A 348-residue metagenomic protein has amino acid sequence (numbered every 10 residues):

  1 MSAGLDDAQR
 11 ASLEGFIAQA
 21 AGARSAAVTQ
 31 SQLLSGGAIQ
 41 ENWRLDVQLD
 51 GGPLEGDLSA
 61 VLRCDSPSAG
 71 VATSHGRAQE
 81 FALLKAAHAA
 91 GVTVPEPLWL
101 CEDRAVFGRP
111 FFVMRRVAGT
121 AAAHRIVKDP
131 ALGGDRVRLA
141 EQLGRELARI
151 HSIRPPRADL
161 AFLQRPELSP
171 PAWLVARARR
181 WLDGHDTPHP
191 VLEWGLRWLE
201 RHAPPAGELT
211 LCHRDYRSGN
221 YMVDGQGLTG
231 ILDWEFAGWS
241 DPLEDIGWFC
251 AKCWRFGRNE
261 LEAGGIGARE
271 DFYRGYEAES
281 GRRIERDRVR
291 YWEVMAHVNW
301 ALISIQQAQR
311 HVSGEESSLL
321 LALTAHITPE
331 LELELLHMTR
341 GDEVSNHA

Functional and structural regions predicted by a protein language model:
M1-R24: Juxta-kinase regulatory segment immediately upstream of eukaryotic protein kinase catalytic domains
Q32-W198, H202-E208: ATP-binding pocket architecture of kinase catalytic cores
R165, R283-M295: All-alpha amphipathic helical-bundle segments outside canonical DNA-binding/catalytic cores that form hydrophobic
L209-L211, T229: Conserved protein kinase catalytic-loop anchor
L211-H213, S218: Catalytic-loop of the protein kinase fold
L232-A237: Activation of the activation-loop gatekeeper triad in protein kinase-fold domains
E244-G281, M295-G314: Active-site activation/catalytic loop segments of kinase-like enzymes and analogous catalytic loops in related
